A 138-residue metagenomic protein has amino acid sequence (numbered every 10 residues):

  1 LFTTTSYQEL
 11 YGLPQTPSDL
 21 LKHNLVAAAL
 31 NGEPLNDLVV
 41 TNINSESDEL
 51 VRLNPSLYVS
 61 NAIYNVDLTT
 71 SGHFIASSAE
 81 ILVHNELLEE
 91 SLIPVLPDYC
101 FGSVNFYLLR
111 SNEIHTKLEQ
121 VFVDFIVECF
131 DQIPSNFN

Functional and structural regions predicted by a protein language model:
L1, T5-S6, H23-L25, V104-L108: Small-molecule pocket liners
S6-Q15, E113-K117: Short helix-loop capping/hinge motifs at secondary-structure junctions, enriched in acidic/polar residues
E9, E33-P34, G102, H115: Alpha-helix N-cap/loop-to-helix initiation residues
T16-T41: Short loop->beta-strand "edge-of-pocket" segments that line small-molecule binding or catalytic clefts across diverse
S18, E80-E89, Y99-N138: C-terminal effector-binding regulatory domain of bacterial HTH transcription factors
N36-R52: Ligand-binding cleft/hinge of the Venus flytrap
S47-P94, C100-F101: Hydrophobic hinge/microswitch elements
